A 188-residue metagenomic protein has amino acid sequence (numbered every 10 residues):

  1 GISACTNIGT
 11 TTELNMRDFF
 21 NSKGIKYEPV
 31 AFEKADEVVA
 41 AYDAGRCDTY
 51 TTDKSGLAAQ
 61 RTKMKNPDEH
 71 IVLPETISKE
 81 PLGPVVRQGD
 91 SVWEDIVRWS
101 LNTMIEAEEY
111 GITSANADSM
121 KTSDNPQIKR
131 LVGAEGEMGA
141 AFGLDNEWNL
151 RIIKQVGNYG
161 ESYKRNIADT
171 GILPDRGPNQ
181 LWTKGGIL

Functional and structural regions predicted by a protein language model:
G1-V38, S55: Bilobed "Venus flytrap"/periplasmic-binding protein-like clamshell domains and structurally analogous long
I2, D43-T52: Alpha-to-beta junction loops
S3-N7, Y50, V85: Short, well-ordered beta-strand segments
T10, G56-L57, P74-E147, N158-G160: Extended ligand-binding regions for polar small-molecule ligands
R17-S22, D43-C47, T62, L101-E109: Sec-exported extracytoplasmic/periplasmic mature domains
E28, E69-I71: Conserved beta-strand segments of alpha/beta enzyme cores
V39-A41, G56-N66: Pocket-flanking alpha-helical
A134-L188: C-terminal functional modules
